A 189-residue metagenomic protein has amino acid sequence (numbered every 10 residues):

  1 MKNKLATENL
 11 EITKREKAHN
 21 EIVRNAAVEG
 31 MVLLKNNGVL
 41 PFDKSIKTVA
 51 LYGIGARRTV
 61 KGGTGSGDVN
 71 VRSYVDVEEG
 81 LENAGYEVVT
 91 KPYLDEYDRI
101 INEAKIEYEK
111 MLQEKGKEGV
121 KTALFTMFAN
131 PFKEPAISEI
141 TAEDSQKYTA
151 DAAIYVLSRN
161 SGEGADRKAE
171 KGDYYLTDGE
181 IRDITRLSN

Functional and structural regions predicted by a protein language model:
M1-N189: C-terminal non-catalytic regions of proteins with extracellular/luminal or membrane-system context
